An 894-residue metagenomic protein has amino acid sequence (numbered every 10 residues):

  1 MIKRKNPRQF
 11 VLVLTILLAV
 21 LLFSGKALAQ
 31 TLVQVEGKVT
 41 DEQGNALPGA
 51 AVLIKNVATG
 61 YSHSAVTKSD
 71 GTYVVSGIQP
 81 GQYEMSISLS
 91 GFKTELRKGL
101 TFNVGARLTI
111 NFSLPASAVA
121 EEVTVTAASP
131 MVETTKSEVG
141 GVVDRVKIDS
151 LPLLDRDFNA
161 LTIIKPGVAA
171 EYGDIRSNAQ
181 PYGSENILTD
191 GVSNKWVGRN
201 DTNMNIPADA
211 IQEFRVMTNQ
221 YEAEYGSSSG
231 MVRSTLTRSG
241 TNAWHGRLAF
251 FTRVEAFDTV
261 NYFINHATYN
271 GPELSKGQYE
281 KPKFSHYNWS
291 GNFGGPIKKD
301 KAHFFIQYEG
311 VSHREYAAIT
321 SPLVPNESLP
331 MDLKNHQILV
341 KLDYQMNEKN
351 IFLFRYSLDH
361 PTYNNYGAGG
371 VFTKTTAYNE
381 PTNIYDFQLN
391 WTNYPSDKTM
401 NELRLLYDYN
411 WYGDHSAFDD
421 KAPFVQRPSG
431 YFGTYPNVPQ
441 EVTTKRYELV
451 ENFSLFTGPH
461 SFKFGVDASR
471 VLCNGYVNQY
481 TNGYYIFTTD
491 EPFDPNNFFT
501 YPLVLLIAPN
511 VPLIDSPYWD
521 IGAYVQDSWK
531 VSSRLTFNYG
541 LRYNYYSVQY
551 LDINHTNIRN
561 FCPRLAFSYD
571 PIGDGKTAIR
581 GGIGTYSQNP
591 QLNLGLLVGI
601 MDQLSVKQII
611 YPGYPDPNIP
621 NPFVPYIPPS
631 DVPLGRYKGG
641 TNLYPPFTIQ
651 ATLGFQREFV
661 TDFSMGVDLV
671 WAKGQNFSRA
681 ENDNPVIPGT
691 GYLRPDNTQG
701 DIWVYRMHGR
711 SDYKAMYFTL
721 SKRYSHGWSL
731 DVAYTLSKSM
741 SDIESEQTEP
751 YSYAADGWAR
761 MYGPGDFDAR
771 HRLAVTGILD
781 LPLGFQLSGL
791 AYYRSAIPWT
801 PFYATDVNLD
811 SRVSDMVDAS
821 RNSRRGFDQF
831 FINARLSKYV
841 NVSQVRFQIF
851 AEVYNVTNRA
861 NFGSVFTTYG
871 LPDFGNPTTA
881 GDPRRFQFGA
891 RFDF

Functional and structural regions predicted by a protein language model:
I2, V13, G25-D144, P207-D209: Periplasm-facing N-terminal accessory domains of Gram-negative outer-membrane beta-barrel systems
K68, F92-T241, V254, D258 (+4 more regions): Periplasmic N-terminal accessory/gating domains of Gram-negative outer-membrane beta-barrel systems
H245, E280-T362, N379-Y407, P563: Transmembrane beta-barrel wall of Gram-negative outer-membrane proteins
P325-L329, P436, K445-Y447, F462-K576 (+2 more regions): Signature of Gram-negative outer-membrane beta-barrel scaffolds
K334, N347-A523, G700-D701: Replace "related TpsB outer-membrane translocases also match" with "some related outer-membrane beta-barrels such as
S532, G666-R794, P798: Gram-negative outer-membrane beta-barrel transporters
N557-C562, A566-V704, S811-S814, S820-S823 (+1 more regions): Solvent-exposed loop/turn elements at secondary-structure boundaries
D662, P782-V813, F827-F831, S837-F894: C-terminal beta-signal and adjacent terminal beta-strands/loops of Gram-negative outer-membrane beta-barrel proteins
